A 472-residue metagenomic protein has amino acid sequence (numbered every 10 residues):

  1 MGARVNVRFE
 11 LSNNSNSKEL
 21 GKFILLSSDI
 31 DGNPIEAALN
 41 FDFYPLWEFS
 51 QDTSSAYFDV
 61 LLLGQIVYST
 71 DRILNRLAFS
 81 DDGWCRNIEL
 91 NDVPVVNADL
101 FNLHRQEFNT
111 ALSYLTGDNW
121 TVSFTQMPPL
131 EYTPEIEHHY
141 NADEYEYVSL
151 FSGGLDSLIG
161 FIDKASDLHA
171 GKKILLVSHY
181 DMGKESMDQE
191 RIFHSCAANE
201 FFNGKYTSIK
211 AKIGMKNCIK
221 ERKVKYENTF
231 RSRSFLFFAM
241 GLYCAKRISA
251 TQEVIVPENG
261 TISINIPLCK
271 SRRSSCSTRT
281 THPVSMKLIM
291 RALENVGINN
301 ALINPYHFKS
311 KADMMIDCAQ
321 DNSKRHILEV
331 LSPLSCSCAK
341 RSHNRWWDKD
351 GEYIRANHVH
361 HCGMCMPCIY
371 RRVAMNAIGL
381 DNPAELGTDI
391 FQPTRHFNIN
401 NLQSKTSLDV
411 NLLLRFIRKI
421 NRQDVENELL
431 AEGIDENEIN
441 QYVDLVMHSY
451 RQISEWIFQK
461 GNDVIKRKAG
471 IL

Functional and structural regions predicted by a protein language model:
M1-S149, F161-K173, V177-N217, I471-L472: RNA-binding accessory domains that recognize and position tRNA/RNA substrates
G2-I24, Y44-E48, N265-K270, R291 (+2 more regions): ATP/NTP-dependent adenylation/nucleotidyl-transfer catalytic domains that generate, transfer, or process NMP-activated
P45-R76, Y114-L115, R233-R247, P367-Y370 (+3 more regions): Short, hydrophobic/amphipathic alpha-helical patches that form generic packing surfaces within helical domains
S50-D52, H179-V330: ATP-dependent adenylate-handling ligase core
D71-D82, A245-V254, M375-L380: Short helix-capping/linker segments at secondary-structure and domain boundaries
P129-T133, K311-D313, H343: Beta-rich nucleic-acid/ligand-interaction surfaces
S149-L155: Short, glycine-rich nucleotide/cofactor-binding loops
D156-G160: Hydrophobic positions on the alpha1 helix immediately C-terminal to the Walker A/P-loop
